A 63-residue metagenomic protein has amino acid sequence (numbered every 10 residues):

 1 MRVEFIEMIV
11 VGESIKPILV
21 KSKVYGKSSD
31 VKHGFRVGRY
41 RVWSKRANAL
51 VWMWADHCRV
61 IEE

Functional and structural regions predicted by a protein language model:
R2, I6-A55: Basic/aromatic-rich interaction segments and small domains that mediate binding to polyanionic partners
W54-E62: Structured surface patches comprising rigid loops and adjacent beta-strands/short helices at the edges of well-ordered
